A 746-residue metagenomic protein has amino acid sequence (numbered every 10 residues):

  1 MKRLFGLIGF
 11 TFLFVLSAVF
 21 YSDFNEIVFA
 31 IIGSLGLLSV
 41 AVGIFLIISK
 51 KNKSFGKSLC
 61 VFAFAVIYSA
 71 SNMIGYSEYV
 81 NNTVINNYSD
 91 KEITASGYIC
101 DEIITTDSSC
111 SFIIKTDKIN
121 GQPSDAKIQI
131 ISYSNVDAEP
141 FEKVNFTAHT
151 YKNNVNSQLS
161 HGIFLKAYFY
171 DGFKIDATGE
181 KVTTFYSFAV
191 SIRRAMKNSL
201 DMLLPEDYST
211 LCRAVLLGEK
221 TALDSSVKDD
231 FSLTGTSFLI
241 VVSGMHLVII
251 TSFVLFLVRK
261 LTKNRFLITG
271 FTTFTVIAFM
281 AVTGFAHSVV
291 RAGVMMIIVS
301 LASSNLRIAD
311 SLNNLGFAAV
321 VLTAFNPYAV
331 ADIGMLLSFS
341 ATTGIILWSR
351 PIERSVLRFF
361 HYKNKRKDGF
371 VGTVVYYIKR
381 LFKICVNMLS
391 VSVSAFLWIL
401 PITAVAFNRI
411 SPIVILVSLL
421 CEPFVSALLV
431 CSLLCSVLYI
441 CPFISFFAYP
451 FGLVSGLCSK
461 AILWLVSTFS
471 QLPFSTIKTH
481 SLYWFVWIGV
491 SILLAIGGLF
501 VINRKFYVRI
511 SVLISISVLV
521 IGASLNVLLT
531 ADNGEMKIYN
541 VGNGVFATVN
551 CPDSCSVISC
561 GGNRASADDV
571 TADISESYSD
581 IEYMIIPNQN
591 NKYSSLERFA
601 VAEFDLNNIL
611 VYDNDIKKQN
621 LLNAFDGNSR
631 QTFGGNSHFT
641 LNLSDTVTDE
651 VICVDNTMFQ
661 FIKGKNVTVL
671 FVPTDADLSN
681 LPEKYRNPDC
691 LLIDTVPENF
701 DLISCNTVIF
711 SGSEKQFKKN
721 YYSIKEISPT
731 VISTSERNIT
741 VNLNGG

Functional and structural regions predicted by a protein language model:
M1-S22, A302, L420, L434-T468: Hydrophobic alpha-helical segments
M1-V84, R291, W484, L499 (+2 more regions): N-terminal leader/targeting segments
R3, S226-V414, S481-T530: Hydrophobic alpha-helical transmembrane segments in multi-pass membrane proteins
V28-S39, S338, S418-V425, Y483-I488: Alpha-helical transmembrane segments of polytopic membrane proteins
I67-F238, D580, R630, D645-T648: Membrane-interface helix/helix-cap signal primarily in integral membrane proteins
Y98, S108-C110, K115-Q122, Y133-E142 (+3 more regions): Non-globular, low-confidence helical/coil segments that flank catalytic cores
F188-S191, A195, S199-M202, T373 (+10 more regions): Low-complexity, intrinsically disordered, cysteine-poor segments enriched in small/polar and charged residues
D207, L211, L223, V289 (+5 more regions): Hydrophobic alpha-helical segments of membrane proteins
